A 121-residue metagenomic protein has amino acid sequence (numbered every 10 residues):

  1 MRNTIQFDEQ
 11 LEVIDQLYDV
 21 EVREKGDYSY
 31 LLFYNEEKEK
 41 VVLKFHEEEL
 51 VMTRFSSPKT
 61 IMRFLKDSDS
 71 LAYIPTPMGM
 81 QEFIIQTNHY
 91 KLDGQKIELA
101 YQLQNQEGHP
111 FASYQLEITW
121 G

Functional and structural regions predicted by a protein language model:
M1-T60, D69, Y73-E98, Q102-N105 (+1 more regions): N-terminal intrinsically disordered, cationic/polar leader segments that include organellar targeting peptides
R63-F64: Generic detection of short hydrophobic beta-strand segments and adjacent strand-loop junctions
S113-G121: Flexible glycine-rich active-site/ligand-binding loops centered on an Asp-His dyad
